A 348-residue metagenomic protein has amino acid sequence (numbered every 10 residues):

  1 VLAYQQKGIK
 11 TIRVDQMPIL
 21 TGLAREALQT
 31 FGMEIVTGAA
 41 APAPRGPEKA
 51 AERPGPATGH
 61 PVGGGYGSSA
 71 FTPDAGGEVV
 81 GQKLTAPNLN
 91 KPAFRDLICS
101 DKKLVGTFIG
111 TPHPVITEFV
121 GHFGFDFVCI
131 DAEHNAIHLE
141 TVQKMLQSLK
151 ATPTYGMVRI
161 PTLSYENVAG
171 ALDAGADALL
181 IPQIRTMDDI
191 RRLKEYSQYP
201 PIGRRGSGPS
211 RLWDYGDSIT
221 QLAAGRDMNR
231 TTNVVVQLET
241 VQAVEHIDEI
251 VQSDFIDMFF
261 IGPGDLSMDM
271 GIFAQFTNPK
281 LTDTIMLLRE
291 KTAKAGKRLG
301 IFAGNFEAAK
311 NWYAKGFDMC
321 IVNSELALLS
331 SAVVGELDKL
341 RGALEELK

Functional and structural regions predicted by a protein language model:
V1-N88, C99: Intrinsic disorder
G64, S69-G110, S218-R230, M286-L287 (+2 more regions): N-terminal amphipathic alpha-helix/helix-capping segment at the start of soluble metabolic enzymes
G81-G156, T162-L163, E195, F255-I256: Conserved N-terminal beta1-alpha1 strand-loop-helix module at the mouth
T107, V120, D131, L179 (+4 more regions): Conserved, mostly hydrophobic/aromatic
I109-F123, T162-G170, V241-S253, G304-A309: Short, acidic/polar
L139-D173, S197-G203, S207, R226-N229 (+2 more regions): Alpha-helix-loop-beta-strand connector modules within alpha/beta enzyme cores
E166, A178-D254, M268: Conserved anion-binding
A178-R192, F259-M268, F317-E336: Glycine-rich phosphate-binding active-site loops on the catalytic face of alpha/beta enzymes
